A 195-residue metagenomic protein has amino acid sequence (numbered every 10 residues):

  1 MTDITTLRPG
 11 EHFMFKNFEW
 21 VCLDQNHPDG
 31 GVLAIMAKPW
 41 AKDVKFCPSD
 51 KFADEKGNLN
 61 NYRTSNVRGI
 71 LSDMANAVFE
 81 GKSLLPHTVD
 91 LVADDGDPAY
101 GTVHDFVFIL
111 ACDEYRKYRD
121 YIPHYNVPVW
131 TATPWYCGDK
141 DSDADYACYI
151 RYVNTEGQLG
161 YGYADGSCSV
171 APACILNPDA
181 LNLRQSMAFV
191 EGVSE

Functional and structural regions predicted by a protein language model:
M1-E195: Collagenous Gly-X-Y triple-helix signature in extracellular proteins
